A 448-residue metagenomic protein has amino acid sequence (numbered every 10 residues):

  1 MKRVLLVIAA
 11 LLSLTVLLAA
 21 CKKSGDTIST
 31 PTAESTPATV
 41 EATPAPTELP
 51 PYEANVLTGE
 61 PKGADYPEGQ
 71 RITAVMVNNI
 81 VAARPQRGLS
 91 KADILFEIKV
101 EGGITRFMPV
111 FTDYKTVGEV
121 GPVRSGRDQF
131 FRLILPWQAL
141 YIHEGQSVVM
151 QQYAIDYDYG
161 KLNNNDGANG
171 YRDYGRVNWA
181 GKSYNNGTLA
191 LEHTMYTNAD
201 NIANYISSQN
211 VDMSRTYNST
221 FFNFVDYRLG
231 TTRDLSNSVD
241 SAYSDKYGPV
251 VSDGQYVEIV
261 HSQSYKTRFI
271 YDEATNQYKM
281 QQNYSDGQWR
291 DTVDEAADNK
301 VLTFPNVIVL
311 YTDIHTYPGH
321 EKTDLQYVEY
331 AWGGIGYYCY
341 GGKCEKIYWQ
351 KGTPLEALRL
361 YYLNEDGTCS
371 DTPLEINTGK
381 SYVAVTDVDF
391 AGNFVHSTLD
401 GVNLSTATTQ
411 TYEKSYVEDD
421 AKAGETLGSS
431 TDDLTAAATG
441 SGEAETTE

Functional and structural regions predicted by a protein language model:
M1-L6, A10-L12: Positively charged n-region of N-terminal signal peptides that target proteins for export
L17-A20: C-terminal motif of bacterial Sec signal peptides marking the signal peptidase cleavage site
K22-S24: Bacterial signal peptide processing site
E34, V40, P44-F96, E101-E445: A surface/extracellular/periplasmic glyco- and lipid-processing/surface-interacting theme
